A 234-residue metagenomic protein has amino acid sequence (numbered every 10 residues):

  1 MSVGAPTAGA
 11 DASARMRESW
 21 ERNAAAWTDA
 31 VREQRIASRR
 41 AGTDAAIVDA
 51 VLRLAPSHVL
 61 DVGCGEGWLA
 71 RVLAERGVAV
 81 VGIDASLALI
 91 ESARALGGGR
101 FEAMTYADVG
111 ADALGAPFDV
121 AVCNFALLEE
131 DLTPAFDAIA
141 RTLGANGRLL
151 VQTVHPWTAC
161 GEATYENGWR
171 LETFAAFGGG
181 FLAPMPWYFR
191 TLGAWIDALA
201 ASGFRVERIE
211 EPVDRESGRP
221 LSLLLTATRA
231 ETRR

Functional and structural regions predicted by a protein language model:
S2-L54: Conserved class I S-adenosyl-L-methionine
L60-V62, E66-G110: Class I SAM-dependent methyltransferase SAM/SAH-binding core
A111-A121: A short acidic, Gly/Pro-enriched loop at the edge of an enzyme's catalytic core that lines a small-molecule cofactor
V120-T133: A short SAM/SAH-binding and catalytic strip from SAM-dependent methyltransferases
P134-R148: A short glycine-rich, Lys/Arg-flanked "PGG" loop and its adjoining helix->strand segment in the class I
L150-F177: Conserved class I S-adenosyl-L-methionine
P186-I209: Short alpha-helix
S217-R234: Core SAM-dependent methyltransferase catalytic element
